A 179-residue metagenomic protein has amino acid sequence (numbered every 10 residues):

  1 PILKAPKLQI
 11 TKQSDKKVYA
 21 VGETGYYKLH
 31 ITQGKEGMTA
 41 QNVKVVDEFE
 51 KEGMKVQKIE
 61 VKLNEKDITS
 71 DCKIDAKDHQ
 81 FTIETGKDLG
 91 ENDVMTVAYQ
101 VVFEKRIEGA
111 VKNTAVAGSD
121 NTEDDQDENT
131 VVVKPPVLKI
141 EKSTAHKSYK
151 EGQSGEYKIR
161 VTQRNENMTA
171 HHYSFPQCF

Functional and structural regions predicted by a protein language model:
P1-F179: Exported/extracytosolic protein signature
